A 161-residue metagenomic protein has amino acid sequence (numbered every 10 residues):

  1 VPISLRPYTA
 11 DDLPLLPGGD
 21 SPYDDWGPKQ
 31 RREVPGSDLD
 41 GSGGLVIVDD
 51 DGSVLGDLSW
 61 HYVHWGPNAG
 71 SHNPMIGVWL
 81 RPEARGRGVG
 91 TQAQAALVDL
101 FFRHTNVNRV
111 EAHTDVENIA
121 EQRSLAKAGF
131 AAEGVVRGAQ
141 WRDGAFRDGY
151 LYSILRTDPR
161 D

Functional and structural regions predicted by a protein language model:
V1-Y23, G44, V48-D161: Acyl-donor (CoA/ACP) binding surface of acyl/acetyltransferases
D24-D50: Active-site rim helix/loop that mediates acceptor-substrate recognition in acyltransferases
